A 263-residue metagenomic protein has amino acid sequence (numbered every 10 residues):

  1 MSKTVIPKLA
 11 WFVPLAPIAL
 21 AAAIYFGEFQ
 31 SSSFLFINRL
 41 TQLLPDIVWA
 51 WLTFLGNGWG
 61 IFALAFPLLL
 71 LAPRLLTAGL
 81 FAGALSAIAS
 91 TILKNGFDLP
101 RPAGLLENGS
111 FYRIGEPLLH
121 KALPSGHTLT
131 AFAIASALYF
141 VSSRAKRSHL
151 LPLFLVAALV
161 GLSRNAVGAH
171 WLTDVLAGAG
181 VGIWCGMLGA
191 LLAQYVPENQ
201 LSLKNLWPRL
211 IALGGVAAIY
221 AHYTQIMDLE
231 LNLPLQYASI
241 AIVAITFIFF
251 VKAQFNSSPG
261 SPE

Functional and structural regions predicted by a protein language model:
M1-G60, I92-H120, F255-E263: N-terminal transmembrane-helix/juxtamembrane module of multi-pass inner/ER membrane proteins
M1-T4, R39-A50, P67-L75, S163-W171 (+2 more regions): Membrane-helix interfacial "entry" motifs
A10-F26, A82-S86, F154-A157, R209-A217: Alpha-helical transmembrane segments
L15-A16, F62, G79, G83-A87 (+4 more regions): Alpha-helical transmembrane spans of integral membrane proteins, capturing the lipid-embedded, hydrophobic core of TM
S31-L35, L70-A157: Membrane-interface loops
N38-F54, L80-G83, L176-A179, L233-S239: Loop-to-helix transition at the N-terminal end of transmembrane alpha-helices
G60-L69, L188-G189: Canonical alpha-helical transmembrane segments
Y112-N256: Membrane-embedded catalytic cores of phosphoryl/pyrophosphoryl-handling enzymes
